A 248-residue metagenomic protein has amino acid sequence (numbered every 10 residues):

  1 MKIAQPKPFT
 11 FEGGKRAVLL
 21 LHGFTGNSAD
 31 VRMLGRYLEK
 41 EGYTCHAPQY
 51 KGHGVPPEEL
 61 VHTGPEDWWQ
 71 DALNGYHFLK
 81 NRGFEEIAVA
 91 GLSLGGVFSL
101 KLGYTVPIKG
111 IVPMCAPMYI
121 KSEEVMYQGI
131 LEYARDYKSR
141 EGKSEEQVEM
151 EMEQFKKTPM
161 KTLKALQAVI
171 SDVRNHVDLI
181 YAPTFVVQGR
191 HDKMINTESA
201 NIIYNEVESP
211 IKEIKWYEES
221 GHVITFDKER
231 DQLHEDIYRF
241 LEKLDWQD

Functional and structural regions predicted by a protein language model:
L34, A182, N196-N205: Short alpha-helix in the alpha/beta-hydrolase fold that links the catalytic acid
E39-P57: Conserved alpha/beta-hydrolase
P56-F84: Catalytic nucleophile-loop/oxyanion-hole region of alpha/beta-hydrolase and closely related hydrolase-like folds
G91-G95, S99: Gly/Ala-rich beta-loop-alpha elbow adjacent to hydrolase catalytic centers
V112-S122: Active-site nucleophile loop of the alpha/beta-hydrolase fold
I180, V186-Q188, D192: Short beta-strand/loop motif that positions the catalytic acidic residue of the alpha/beta-hydrolase fold
N201, N205-V223: Catalytic histidine neighborhood in serine/cysteine hydrolases with alpha/beta-hydrolase-type architecture
E219-D248: Catalytic active-site module of serine/aspartate enzymes centered on a nucleophile-bearing elbow/loop
